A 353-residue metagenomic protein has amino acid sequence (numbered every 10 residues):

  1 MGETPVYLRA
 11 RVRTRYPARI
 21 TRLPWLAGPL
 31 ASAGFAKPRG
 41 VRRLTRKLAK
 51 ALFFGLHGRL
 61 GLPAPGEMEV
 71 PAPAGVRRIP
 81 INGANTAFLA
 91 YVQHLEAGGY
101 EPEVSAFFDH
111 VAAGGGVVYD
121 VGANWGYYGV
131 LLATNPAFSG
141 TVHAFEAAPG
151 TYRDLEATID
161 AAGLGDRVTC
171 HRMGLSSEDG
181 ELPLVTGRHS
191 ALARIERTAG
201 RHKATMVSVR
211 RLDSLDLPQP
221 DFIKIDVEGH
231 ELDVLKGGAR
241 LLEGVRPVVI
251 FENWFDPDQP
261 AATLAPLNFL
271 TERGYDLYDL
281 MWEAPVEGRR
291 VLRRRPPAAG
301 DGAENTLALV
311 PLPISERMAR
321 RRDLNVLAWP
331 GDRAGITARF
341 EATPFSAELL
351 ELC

Functional and structural regions predicted by a protein language model:
G2-T158, A162-R167, T198-G200, W282-A284 (+1 more regions): S-adenosyl-L-methionine
E96-Y119, R167-T169, E181-T186, S190-V245 (+1 more regions): Short internal loop-to-helix segment that lines adenine-nucleotide cofactor pockets
L132-A137, G238-V245, L270: Short, conserved loop/helix-junction motifs that constitute active-site signature segments in enzyme catalytic cores
A147-A148, E228, E252-W254: Short strand-turn motif at the edge of the Rossmann-like AdoMet-binding core
P149, E156-S190: Core alpha/beta nucleotide-donor-binding catalytic domains of modification enzymes
H171-M173, Y275-A284: Conserved S-adenosyl-L-methionine
P247-I250: Proline-aspartate-enriched helix->loop->beta-strand connector
L264-L280: Conserved Class I S-adenosyl-L-methionine
